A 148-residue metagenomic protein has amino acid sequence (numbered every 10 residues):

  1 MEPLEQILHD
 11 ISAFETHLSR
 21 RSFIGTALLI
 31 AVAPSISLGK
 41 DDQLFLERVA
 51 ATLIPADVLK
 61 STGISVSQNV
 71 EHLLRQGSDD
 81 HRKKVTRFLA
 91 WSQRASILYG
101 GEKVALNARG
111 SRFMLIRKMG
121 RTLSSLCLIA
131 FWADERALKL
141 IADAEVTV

Functional and structural regions predicted by a protein language model:
M1-L18: N-terminal secretory signal peptides
E15-S35: N-terminal export leaders
A31, S96-Y99, K139-L140: Amphipathic alpha-helical interaction segments
Q43-A133: Flexible, low-complexity segments enriched for small/polar residues
A133-V148: Short, functional C-terminal segments
